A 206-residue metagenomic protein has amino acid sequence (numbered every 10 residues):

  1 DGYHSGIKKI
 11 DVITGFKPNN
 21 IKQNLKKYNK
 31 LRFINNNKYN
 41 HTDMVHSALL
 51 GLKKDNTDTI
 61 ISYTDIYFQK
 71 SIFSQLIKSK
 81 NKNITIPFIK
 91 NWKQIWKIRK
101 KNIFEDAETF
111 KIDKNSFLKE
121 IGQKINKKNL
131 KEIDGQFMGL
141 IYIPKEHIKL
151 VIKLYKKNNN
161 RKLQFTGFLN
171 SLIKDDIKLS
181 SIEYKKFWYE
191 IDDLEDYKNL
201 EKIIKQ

Functional and structural regions predicted by a protein language model:
D1-I61: Conserved N-terminal catalytic core of the sugar/cofactor nucleotidyltransferase
K30-R32, F117, K178-S180: Conserved beta-strand segments of alpha/beta enzyme cores
Y39-D43, W92-Q94, F187-E190: A short acidic, often aromatic-flanked loop/helix-cap motif at beta-alpha or helix-coil junctions that lines enzyme
H46-K53, I98-E105, E195-N199: Short, surface-exposed amphipathic charged segments that create phosphate/polyanion-binding patches used for binding
T64-Y67: The conserved acidic donor/metal-binding loop of glycosyltransferases
K70-L154: Conserved core of the sugar-phosphate nucleotidyltransferase
I121, N129-Q206: Conserved alpha/beta core of the MobA/IspD/sugar-nucleotide pyrophosphorylase nucleotidyltransferase superfamily
